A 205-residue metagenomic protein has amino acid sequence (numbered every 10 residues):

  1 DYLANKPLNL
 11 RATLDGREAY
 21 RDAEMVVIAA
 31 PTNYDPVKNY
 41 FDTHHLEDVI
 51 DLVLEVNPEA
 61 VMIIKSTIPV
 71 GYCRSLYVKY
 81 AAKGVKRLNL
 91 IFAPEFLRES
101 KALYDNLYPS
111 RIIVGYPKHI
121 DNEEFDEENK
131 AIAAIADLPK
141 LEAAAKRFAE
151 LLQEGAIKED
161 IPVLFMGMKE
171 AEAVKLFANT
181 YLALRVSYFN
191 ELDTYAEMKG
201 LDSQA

Functional and structural regions predicted by a protein language model:
D1-A205: Structural/interface elements that position substrates and couple domains in central-metabolism enzymes
